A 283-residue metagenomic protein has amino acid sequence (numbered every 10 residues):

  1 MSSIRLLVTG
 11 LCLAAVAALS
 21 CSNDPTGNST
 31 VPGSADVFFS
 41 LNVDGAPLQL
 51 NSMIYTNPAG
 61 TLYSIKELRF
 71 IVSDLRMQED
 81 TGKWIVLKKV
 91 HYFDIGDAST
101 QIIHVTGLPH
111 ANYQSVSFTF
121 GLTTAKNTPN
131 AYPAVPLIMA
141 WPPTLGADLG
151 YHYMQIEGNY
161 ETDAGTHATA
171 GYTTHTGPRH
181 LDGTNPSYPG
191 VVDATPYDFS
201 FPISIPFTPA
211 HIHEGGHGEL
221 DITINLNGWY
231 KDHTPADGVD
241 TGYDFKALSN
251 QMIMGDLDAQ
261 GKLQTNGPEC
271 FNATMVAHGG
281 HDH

Functional and structural regions predicted by a protein language model:
M1-T9: Bacterial N-terminal signal peptides that target proteins for export
A17-S20: C-terminal motif of bacterial Sec signal peptides marking the signal peptidase cleavage site
N23-H283: A short, solvent-exposed, low-complexity linear motif enriched for acidic/polar residues with Pro/Gly/Ser/Thr
